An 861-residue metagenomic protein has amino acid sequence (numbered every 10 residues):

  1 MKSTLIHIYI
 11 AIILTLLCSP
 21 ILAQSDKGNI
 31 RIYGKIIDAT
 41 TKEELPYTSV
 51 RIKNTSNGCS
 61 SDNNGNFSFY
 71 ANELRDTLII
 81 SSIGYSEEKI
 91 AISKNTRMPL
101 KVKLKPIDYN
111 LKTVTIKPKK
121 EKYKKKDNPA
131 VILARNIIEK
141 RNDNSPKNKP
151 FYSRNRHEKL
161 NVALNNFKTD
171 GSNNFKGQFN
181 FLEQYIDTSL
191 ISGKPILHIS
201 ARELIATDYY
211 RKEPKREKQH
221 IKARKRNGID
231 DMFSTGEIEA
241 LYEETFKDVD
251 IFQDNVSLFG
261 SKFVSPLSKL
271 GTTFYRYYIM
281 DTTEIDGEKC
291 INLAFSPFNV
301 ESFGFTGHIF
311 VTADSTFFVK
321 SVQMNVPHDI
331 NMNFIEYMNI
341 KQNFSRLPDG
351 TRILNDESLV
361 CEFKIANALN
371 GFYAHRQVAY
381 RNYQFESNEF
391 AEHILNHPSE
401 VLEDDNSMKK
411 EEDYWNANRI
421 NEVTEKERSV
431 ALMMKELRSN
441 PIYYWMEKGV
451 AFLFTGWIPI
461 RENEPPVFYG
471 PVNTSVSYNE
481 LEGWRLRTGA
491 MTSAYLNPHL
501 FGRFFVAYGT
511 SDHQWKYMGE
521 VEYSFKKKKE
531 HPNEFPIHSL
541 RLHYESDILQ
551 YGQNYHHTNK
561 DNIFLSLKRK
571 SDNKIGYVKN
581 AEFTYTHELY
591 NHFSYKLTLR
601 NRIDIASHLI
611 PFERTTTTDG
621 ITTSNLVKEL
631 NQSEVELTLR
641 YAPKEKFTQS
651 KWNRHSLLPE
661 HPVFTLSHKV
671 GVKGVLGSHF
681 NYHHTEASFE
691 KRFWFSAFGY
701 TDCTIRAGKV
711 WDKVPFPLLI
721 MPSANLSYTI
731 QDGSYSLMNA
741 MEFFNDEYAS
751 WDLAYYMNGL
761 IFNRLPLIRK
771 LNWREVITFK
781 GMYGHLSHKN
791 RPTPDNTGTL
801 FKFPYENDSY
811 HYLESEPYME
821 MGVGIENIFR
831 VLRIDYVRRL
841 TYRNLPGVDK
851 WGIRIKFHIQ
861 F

Functional and structural regions predicted by a protein language model:
M1-Y33, V50, T77, D108-V114 (+3 more regions): Bacterial Sec-dependent N-terminal signal peptides
I30-I32, A39-N54, E73: Short, ordered, surface-exposed loop/turn motifs in non-cytosolic proteins
K35-I37, S49-R51, S82-Y85, P99-P146: Short, acidic, small-residue-rich periplasmic hinge/interaction motif at the N-terminus of Gram-negative outer-membrane
T48-I52, L78, I116, R154 (+2 more regions): Hydrophobic beta-strand segments
I52-N54, T77-I90: A short, solvent-exposed loop/turn motif at the edges and junctions of modular extracellular/periplasmic domains
S56-N66: Short, acidic Ser/Thr/Gly-rich low-complexity loop/linker segments typical of extracellular and cell-surface proteins
K120-C290, S296-G304, A366-G470, T474-S477 (+4 more regions): Structured extracytoplasmic
S257, S261-F263, F385, L395-F861: Exposed, low-structure sequence patches enriched in small/polar residues
